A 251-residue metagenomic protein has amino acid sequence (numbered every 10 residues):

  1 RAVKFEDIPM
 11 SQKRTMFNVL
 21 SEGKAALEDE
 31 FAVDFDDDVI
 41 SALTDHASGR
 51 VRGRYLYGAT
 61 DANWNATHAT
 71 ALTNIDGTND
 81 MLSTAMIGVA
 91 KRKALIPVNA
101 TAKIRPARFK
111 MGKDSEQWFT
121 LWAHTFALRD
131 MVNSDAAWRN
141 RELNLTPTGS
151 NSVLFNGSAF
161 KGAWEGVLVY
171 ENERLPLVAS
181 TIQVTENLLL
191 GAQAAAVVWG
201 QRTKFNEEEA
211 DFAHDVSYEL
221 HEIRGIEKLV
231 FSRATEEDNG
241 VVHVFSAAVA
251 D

Functional and structural regions predicted by a protein language model:
R1-W64, M111-T125, A210-I223: Long, contiguous amphipathic alpha-helices that act as assembly "spine/axial" helices in icosahedral shell and virion
A62-P106, W118-W122, F126-D251: Sequence/fold signature of self-assembling virion shell proteins
